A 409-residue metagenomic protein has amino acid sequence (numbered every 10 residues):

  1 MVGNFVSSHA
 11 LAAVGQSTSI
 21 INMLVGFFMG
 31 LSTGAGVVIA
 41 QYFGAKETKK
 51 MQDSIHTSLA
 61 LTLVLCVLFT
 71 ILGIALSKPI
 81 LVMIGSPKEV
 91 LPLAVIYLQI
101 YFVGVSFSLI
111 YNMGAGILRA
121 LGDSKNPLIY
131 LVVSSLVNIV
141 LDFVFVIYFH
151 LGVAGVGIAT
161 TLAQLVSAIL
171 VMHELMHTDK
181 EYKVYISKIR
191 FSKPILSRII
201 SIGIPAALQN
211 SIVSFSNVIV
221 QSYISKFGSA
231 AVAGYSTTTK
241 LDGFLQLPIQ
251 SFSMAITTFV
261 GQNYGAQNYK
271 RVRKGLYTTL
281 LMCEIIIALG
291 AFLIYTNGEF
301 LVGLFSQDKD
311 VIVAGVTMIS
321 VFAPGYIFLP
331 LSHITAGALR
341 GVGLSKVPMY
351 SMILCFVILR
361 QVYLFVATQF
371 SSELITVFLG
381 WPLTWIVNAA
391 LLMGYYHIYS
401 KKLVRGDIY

Functional and structural regions predicted by a protein language model:
M1-G36, A40, S201-I224: Signature of the first transmembrane helix
M1-L11, L81-K88, V144-L151, S211-F244 (+3 more regions): Helix-terminus/linker motif at the lipid-water interface of multi-pass membrane proteins
S8-S19, A94, L98, G157 (+3 more regions): Small-residue hotspots at the loop-to-helix junctions and early N-terminal turns of transmembrane alpha-helices
L11-I71, S108-P127, G234-G298, L329-M352: Small-residue-rich hydrophobic transmembrane alpha-helices
M23-G26, N138-D142, A168-M172, F244-L247 (+3 more regions): Hydrophobic transmembrane alpha-helices of multi-pass small-molecule transporters
S32, I100-R119, P127-S135, V156-V171 (+4 more regions): Short runs within selected transmembrane alpha-helices of multi-pass transporters and secretion channels
I39-G104, Y148-I204, V260-G325, A367-Y409: Short alpha-helical transmembrane segments in multi-pass integral membrane proteins
I100, Y111, S134, A163-S167 (+4 more regions): Transmembrane helical elements of multi-pass membrane transporters/channels
